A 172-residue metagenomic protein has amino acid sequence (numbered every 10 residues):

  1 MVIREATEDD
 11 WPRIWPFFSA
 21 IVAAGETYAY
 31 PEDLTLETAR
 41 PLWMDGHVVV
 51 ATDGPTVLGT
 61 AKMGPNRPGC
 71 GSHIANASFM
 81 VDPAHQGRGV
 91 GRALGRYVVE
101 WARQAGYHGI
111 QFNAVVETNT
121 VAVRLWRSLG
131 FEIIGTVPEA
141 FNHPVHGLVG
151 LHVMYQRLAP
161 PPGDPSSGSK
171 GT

Functional and structural regions predicted by a protein language model:
V2-I14: A short beta-loop-alpha structural element at the N-terminal edge of CoA-dependent acyl/N-acetyltransferase catalytic
W11, W15-E32: Helix-loop element at the rim of GNAT/NAT acetyltransferase active sites that forms part of the acceptor-substrate
T27-A84, G95-Y97, W101, R157-A159: Acetyl-CoA-dependent GNAT
F79-M80, A114, V137-T172: Terminal substrate-recognition subdomain of acyl/acetyltransferases
Q86, F112-A122, F141-N142: Conserved beta-strand-loop-alpha-helix junction that forms the acyl-donor binding cleft
G87-A102, R124-S128: Conserved acetyl-CoA-binding loop-helix of GNAT-fold acetyltransferases
A102-V115: Conserved GNAT acetyl-CoA-binding A-motif
R127-V137: Conserved acetyl-CoA-binding loop of GNAT-fold acetyltransferases
